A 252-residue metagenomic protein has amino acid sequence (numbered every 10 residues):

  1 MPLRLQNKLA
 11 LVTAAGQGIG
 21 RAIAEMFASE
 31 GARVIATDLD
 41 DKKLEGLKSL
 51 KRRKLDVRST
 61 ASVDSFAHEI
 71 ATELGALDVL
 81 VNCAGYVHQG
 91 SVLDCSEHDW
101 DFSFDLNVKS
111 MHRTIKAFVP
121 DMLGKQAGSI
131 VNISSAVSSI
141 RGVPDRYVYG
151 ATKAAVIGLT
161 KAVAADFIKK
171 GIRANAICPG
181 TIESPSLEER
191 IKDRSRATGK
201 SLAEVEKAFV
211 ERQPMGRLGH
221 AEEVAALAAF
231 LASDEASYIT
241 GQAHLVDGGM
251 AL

Functional and structural regions predicted by a protein language model:
A84-H88: Conserved NAD(P)H cofactor-binding loop of Rossmann-fold oxidoreductase domains
S91-V92, S96-F104, F209: Substrate-binding pocket helix/loop in short-chain dehydrogenase/reductase
I115, T152, T160: Active-site helix of classical SDR
P120, A165-D166, S237: Alpha-helical segment proximal to the catalytic Tyr-Lys
S135: Residue(s) in the substrate-gating loop at a strand-loop-helix junction that position the organic substrate next
I168, R173, I239-G241: Short, small/polar-rich loop/turn modules that mediate ligand/substrate recognition or access, typified
M215-V246, A251: C-terminal substrate-recognition "lid" of short-chain dehydrogenase/reductases
